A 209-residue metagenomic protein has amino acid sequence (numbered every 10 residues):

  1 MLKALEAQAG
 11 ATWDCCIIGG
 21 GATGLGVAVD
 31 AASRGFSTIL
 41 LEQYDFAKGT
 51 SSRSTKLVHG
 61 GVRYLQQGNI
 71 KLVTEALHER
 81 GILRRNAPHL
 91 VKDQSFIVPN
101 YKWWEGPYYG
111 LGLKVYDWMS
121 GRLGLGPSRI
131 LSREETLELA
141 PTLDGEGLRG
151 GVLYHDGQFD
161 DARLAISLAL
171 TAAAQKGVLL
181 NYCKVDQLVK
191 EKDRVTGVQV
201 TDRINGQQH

Functional and structural regions predicted by a protein language model:
M1-C16, V29-R34: Extreme N-terminal leader/targeting segments of oxidoreductases
G19, G35-S37, K176: Glycine-centered short loops/turns at secondary-structure junctions
G19-G21, Q43: Glycine-rich Rossmann-fold phosphate-binding loop(s) that bind the pyrophosphate of adenine dinucleotide cofactors
G24-L25: N-terminal Rossmann-fold NAD(P) dinucleotide-binding loop
A32-R53: Glycine-rich FAD pyrophosphate-binding loop
K56-L139: Dinucleotide-binding Rossmann-like beta1-alpha1 core, especially the glycine-rich loop that anchors the ADP
D117-S167: Short linear elements at protein peripheries
V152-H209: Helical element adjacent to the flavin cofactor pocket in flavoenzyme catalytic cores
